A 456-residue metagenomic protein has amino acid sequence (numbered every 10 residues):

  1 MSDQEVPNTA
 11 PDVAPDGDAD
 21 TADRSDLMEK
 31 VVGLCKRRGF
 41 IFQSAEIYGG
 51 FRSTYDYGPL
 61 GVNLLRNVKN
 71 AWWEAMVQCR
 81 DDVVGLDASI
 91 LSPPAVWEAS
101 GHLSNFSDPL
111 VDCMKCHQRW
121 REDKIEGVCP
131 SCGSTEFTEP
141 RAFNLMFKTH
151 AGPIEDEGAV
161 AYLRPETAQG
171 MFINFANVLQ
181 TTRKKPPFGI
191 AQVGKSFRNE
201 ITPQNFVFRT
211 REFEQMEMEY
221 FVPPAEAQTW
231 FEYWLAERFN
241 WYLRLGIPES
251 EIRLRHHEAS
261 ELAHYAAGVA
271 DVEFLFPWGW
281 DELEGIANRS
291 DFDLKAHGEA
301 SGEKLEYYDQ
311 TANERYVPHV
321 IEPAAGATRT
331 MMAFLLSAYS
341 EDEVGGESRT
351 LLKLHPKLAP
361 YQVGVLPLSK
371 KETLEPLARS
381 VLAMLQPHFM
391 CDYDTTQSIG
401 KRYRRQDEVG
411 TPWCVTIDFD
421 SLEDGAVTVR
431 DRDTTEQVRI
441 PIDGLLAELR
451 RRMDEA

Functional and structural regions predicted by a protein language model:
S2-A456: NTP/phosphate- and nucleic-acid-binding module
